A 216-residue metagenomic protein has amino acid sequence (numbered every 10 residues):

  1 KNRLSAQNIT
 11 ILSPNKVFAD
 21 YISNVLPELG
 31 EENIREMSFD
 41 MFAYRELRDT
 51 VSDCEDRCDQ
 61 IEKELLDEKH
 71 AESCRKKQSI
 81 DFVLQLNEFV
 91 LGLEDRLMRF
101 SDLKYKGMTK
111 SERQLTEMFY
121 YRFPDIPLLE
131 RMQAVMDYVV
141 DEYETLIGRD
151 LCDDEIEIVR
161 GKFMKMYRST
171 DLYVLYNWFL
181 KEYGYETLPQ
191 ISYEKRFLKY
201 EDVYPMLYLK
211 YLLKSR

Functional and structural regions predicted by a protein language model:
N2-R216: Alpha-helical nucleic-acid-binding subdomain of P-loop helicases immediately C-terminal to the Walker A/P-loop
